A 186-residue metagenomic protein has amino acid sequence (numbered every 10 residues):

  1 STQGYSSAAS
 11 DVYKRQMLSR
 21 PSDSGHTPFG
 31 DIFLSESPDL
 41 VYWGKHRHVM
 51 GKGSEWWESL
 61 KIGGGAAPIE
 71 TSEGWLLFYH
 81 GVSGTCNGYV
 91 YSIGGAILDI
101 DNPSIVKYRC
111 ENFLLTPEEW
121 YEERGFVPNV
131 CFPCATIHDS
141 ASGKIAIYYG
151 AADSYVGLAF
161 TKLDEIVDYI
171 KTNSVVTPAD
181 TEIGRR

Functional and structural regions predicted by a protein language model:
S1-A9, Y13: Single conserved hydrophobic/aromatic residue that forms the stacking wall/gate of nucleotide- or nucleobase-binding
K14-M17, G74-L77, S142-A146: Entry beta-strands of beta-propeller and related beta-repeat scaffolds
S22-H26, S83-C86, A152-Y155: Short glycine/acidic-enriched loop and turn motifs that connect beta-strands
D31-D39, S92-D101, F160-E165: Beta-propeller blade signature
V41-K45, N102-C110, E165-V175: Beta-strand initiation motifs
M50-G63, I105-I137, E182-I183: Conserved blade-ending motifs and adjacent loop-strand segments that build the rim/top face of beta-propeller domains
I62-F113: Loop/turn-rich, solvent-exposed surfaces of beta-rich toroidal or solenoidal domains
S140-V176, E182-G184: Blade-level signature of beta-propeller repeat domains, shared across WD40, Kelch, NHL, RCC1 and BNR/Asp-box propellers
